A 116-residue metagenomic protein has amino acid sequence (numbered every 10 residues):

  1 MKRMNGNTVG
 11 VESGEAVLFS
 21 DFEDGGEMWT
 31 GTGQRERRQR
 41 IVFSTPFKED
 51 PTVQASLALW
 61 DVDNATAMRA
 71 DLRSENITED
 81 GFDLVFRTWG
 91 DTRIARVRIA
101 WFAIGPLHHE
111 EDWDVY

Functional and structural regions predicted by a protein language model:
M1-E49, W60-D63, R69, I77-Y116: Extracellular receptor-binding modules and their adjoining Ser/Thr/Gly/Asp/Asn-rich linkers
D50-A55: Short, hydrophobic/aromatic beta-strand segments
R73: Mixed-charge (Asp/Glu-Lys/Arg
